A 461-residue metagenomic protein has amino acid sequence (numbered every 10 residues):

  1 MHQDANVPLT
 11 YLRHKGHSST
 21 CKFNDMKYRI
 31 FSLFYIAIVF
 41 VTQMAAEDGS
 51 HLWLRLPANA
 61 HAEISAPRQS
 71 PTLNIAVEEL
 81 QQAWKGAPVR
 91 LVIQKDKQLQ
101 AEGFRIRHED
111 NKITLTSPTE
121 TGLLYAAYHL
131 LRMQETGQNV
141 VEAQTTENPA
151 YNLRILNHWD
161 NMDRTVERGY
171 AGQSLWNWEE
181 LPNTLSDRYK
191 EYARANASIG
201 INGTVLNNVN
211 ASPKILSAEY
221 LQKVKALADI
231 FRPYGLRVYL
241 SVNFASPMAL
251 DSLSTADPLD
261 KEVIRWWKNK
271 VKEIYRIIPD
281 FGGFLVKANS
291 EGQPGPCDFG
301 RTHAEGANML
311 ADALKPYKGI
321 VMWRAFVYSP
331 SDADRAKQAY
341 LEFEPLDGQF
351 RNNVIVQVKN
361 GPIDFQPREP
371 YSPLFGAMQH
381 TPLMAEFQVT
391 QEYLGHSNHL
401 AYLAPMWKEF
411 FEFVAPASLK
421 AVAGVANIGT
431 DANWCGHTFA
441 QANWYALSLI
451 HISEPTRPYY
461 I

Functional and structural regions predicted by a protein language model:
K27-Y35: Sec-dependent signal peptide recognition, specifically the positively charged N-region followed immediately by
Y35-V39, M44-D110, P118-T121, V140-E142: Acidic, contiguous N-terminal accessory segments
A76-E79, L99-G103, H108-L285, K315 (+2 more regions): Feature activates predominantly on carbohydrate-active enzymes
E262-V354: Active-site neighborhood of glycoside hydrolase catalytic domains
G319-L400: Polar, glycine-rich mid-to-C-terminal structural blocks that act as macromolecule-binding/assembly scaffolds
I450-I461: Single conserved hydrophobic/aromatic residue that forms the stacking wall/gate of nucleotide- or nucleobase-binding
